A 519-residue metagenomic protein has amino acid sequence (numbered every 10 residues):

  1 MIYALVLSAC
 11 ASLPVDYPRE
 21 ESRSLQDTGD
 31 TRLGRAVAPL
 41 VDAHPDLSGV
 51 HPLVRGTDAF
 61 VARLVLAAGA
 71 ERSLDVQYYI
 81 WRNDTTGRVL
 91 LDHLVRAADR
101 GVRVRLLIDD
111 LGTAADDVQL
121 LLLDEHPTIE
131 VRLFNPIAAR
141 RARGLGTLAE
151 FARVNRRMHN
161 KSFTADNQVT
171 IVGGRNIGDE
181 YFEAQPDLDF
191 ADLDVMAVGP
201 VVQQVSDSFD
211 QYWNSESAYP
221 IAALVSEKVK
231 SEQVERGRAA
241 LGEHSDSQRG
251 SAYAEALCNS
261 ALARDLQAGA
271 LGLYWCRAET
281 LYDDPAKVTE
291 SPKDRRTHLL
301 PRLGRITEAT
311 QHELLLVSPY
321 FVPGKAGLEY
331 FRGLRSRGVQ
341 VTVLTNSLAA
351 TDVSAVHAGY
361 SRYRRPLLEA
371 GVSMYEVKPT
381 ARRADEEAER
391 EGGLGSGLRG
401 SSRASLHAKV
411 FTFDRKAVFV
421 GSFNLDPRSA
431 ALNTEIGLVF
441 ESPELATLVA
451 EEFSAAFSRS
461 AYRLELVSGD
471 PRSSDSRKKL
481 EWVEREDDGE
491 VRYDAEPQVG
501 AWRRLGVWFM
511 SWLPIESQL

Functional and structural regions predicted by a protein language model:
M1-Y3: Sec-dependent signal peptide recognition, specifically the positively charged N-region followed immediately by
L7-K161, A165-L519: Charged, low-complexity intrinsically disordered terminal segments
